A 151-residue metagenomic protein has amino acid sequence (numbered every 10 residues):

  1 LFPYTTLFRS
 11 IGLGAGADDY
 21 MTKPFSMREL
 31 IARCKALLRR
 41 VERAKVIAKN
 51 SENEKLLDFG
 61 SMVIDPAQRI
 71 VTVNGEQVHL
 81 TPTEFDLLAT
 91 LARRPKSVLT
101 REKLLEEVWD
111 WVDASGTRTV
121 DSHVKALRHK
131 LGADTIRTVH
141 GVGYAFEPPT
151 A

Functional and structural regions predicted by a protein language model:
P3-D58: Basic, amphipathic DNA-recognition helix from helix-turn-helix-like DNA-binding domains
A17, T22, I70-T135, H140-V142: Positively charged, aromatic-enriched patches within helix-turn-helix-type DNA-binding elements, predominantly
M27-L30, C34, A67-Q68, V120 (+1 more regions): Heptad-repeat coiled-coil signal-transmission/dimerization helices
L56-F85, A145-A151: A structural micro-motif at secondary-structure boundaries
